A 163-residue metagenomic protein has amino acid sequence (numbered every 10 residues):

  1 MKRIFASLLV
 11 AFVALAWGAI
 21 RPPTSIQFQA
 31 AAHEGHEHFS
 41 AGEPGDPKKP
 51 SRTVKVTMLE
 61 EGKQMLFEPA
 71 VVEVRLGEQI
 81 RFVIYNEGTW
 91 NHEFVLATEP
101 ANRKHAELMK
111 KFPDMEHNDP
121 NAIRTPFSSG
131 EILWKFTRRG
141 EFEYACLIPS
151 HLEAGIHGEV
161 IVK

Functional and structural regions predicted by a protein language model:
M1-I4: Positively charged n-region of N-terminal signal peptides that target proteins for export
S7-A16: Bacterial N-terminal signal peptides
W17-H33: Signal peptide processing junction and immediate N-terminal pro/mature segment of secreted/exported proteins
Q29-T53: A eukaryote-biased signal for short, well-structured alpha-helical docking elements
A30-E34, N118-K163: Extracellular/periplasmic metallocenter environments
P47-Q79: N-terminal edge beta-strand
P69-L96, S129-R138, V162: Beta-strand cores of secreted/periplasmic/IMS beta-sandwich domains, seen most often in copper-related folds
P100-K110: Short aromatic-acidic-glycine turn motif
